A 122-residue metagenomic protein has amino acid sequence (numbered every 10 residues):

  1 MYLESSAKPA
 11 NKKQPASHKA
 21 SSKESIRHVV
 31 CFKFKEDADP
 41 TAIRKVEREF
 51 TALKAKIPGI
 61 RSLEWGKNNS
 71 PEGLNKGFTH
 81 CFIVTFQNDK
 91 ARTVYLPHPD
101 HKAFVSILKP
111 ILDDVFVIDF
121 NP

Functional and structural regions predicted by a protein language model:
M1-T79, Q87-V94, F120-P122: Short S/T/G/P-rich N-terminal loop/turn motif that feeds into the first structured element of a domain
C81-P122: Surface-exposed, polar helix/loop patches in the mature regions of secreted/periplasmic/lumenal proteins that form
